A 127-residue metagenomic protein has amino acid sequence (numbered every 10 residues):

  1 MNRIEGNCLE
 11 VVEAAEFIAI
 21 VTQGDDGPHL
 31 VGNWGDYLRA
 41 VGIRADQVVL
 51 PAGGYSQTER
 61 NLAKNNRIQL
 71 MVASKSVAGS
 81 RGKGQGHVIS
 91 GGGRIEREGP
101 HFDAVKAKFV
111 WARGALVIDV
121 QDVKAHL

Functional and structural regions predicted by a protein language model:
M1-L127: Binding-site signature for planar aromatic cofactors or substrates
